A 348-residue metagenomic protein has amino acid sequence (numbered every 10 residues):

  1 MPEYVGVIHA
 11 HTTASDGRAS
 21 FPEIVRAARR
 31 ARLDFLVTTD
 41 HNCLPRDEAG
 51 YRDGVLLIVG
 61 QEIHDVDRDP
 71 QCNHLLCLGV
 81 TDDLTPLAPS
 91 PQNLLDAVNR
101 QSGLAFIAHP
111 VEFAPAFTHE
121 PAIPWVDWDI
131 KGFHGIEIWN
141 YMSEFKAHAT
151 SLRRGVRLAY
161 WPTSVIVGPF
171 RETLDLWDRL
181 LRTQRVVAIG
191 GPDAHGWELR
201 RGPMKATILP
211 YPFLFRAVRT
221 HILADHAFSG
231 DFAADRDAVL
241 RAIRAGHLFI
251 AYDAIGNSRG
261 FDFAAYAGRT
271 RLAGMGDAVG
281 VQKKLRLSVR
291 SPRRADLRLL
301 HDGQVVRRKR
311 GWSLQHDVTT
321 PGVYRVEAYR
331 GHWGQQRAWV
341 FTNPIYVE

Functional and structural regions predicted by a protein language model:
M1-E3, E23, T183-A188, P192-E348: C-terminal functional module detector
M1-G155, V167-T183, G191, W197 (+3 more regions): A metal-dependent hydrolase metal-coordination microenvironment
